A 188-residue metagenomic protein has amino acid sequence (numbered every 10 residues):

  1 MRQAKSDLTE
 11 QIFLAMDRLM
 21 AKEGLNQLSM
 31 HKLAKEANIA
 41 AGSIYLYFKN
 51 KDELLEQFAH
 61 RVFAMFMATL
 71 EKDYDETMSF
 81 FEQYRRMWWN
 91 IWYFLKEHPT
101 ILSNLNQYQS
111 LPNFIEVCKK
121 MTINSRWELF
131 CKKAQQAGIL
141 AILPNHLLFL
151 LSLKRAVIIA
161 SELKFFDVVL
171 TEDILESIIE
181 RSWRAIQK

Functional and structural regions predicted by a protein language model:
M1-E23, Q27-E36, E53: Basic, helix-initiating cap at the start of DNA-binding domains
M20, L54-V62, L102-L105: Alpha-helical DNA-contacting segments of helix-turn-helix folds
N26-Q27, Y47, E76: Flexible coil/turn residues that form the inter-helical turn or adjacent wing/linker of helix-turn-helix
S29, L102-N106, F114, L143: Short, hydrophobic secondary-structure boundary micro-motifs
A37-F48: Short hydrophobic/aromatic patch on the recognition helix
Q57, E71-E97, F149-L150, E176: Hydrophobic alpha-helical connector segments
Y93, L129-Q136, R155, I159-E162 (+1 more regions): C-terminal peripheral helix-coil segments that are non-catalytic and often amphipathic
P112-I139, L147-L151, R155-I158, E162: Amphipathic alpha-helical packing segments from all-alpha helical-bundle domains
